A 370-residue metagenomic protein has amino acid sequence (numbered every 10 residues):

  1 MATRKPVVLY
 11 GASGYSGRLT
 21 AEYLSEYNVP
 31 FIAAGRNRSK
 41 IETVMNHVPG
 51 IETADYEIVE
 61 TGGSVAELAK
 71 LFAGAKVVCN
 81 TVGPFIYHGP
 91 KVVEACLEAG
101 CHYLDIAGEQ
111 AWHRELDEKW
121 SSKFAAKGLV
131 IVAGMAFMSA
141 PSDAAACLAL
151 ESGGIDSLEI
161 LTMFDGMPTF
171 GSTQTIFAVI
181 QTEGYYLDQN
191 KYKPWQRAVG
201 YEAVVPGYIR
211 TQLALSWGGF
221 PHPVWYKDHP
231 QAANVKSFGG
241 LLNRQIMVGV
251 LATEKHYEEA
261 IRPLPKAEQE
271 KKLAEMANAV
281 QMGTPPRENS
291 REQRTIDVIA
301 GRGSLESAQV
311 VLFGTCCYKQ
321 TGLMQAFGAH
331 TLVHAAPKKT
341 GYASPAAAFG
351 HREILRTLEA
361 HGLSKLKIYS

Functional and structural regions predicted by a protein language model:
P6-V8, D156-S157: Residues that mark the start of a beta-strand
V7-Y27: N-terminal Rossmann NAD(P)H-binding glycine-rich loop of SDR-like oxidoreductase domains
P30, S39-E115: NAD(P)H-binding glycine-rich loop region in Rossmannoid oxidoreductase-like domains and their noncatalytic homologs
A33-A34: Conserved SAM-binding motif I beta-strand of class I
E57-V59, V132, K236-F238: General small-molecule cofactor/ligand-binding pocket signal
F85-D188, W225: Glycine-/Pro-rich loop/turn segments that contact NAD(P) or position catalytic residues in Rossmann-like domains
E151-S370: C-terminal catalytic/substrate-binding lobe primarily of soluble NAD(P)-dependent oxidoreductases
